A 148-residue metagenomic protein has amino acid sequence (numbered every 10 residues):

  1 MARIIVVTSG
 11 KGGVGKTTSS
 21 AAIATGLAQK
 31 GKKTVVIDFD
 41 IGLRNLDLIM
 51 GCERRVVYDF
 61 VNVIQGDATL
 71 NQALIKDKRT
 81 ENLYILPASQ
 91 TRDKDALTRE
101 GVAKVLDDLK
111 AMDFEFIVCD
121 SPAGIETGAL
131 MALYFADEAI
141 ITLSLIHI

Functional and structural regions predicted by a protein language model:
A2-V6, E115-V118: Residue-level preference for the first positions of well-ordered beta-strands
I4-D67: Walker A/P-loop NTP-binding active-site region of P-loop NTPases, recognizing the glycine-rich GxxxxGKT/S
F39-E115: P-loop/Walker-type NTP enzyme "switch/lid" segment
P87-A88, I141-S144: Conserved beta-strand segments of the P-loop GTPase G domain that flank and frequently precede/overlap
I125-M131: Conserved ATPase-coupling elements of RecA-like P-loop NTPase cores
I146-I148: Conserved small/polar residues in nucleotide/adenosyl-binding loops
